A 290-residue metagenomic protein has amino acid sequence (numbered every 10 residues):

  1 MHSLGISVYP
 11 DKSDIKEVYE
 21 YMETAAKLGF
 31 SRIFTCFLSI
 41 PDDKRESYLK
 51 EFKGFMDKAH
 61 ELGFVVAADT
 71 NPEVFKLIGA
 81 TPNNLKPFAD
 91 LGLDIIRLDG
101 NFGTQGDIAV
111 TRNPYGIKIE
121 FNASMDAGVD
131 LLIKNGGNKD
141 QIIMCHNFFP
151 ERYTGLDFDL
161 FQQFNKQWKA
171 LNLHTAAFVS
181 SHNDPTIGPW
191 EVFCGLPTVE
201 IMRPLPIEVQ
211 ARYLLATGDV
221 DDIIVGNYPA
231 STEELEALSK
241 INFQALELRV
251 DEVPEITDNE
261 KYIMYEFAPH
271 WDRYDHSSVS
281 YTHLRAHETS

Functional and structural regions predicted by a protein language model:
S3-V18, D69-G79, G195-M202: Active-site mouth loops of central-metabolism enzymes
D14-T24, I78-L85, I207-A211: Short, acidic/polar
E20-L38, L91: Catalytic domains of carbohydrate-active enzymes, especially glycoside hydrolases
I33-F52: Glycine-rich, proline-tolerant flexible connector loops at the mouths of alpha/beta enzymes
Y48-A68, G116-S124: Alpha-helix-loop-beta-strand connector modules within alpha/beta enzyme cores
L93-G103, I119-D126, C145-F148: Catalytic beta/alpha-barrel core
M125-G128, L132-R249: Catalytic alpha/beta core domains of metabolic enzymes, predominantly
T282-T289: Conserved small/polar residues in nucleotide/adenosyl-binding loops
